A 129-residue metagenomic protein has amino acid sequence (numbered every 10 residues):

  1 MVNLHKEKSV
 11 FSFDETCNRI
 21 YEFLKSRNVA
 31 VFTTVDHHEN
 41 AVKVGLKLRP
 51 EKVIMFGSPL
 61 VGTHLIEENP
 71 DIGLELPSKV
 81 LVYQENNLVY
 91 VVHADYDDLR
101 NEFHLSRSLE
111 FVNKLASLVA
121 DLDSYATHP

Functional and structural regions predicted by a protein language model:
M1-R27: Terminal, regulation- and interaction-focused segments at domain boundaries
T16, I20, H37, V61-G62 (+2 more regions): Amphipathic alpha-helical interface surfaces
F32-S78: Compact, glycine-rich, soluble single-domain proteins
E75-L88, D123-P129: Short secondary-structure transition/capping segments
K79-L105: Beta-strand/loop substructures that line and gate deep hydrophobic ligand-binding cavities in soluble
E102-P129: Well-ordered alpha/beta subsegment
